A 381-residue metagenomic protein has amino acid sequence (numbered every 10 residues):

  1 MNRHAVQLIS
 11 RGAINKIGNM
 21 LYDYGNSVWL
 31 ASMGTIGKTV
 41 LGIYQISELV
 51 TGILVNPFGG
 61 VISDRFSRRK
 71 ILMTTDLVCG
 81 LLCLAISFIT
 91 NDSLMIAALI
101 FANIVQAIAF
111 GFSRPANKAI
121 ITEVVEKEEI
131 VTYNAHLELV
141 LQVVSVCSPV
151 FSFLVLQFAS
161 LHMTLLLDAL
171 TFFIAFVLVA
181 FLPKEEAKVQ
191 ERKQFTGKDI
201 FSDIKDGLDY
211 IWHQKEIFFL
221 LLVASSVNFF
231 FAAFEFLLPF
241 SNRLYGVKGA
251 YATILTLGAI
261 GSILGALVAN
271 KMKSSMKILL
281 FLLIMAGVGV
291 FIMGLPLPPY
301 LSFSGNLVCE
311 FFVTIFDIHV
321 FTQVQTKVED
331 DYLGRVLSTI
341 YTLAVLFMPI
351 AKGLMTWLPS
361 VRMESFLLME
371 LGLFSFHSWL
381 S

Functional and structural regions predicted by a protein language model:
M1-N2, E185-L221: Juxtamembrane intracellular "pre-TM" segments in multi-pass secondary transporters
Q7-Y24, Y44-V61, S67-L82, A98-L156 (+3 more regions): Substrate-agnostic recognition of the 12-TM MFS/MFS-like secondary transporter fold
A13, L161-M163, D203-L264: A single, central transmembrane helix in multi-pass transporters
S27-I36, T90, C147-L167, L244-Y245 (+1 more regions): Transmembrane alpha-helix termini and helix-breaking/packing motifs in multi-pass membrane transporters
N56-F58, R65, R69-I71, T75 (+1 more regions): C-terminal transmembrane bundle of multi-pass solute transporters/carriers
V78-I86, Q106, T171-A175, L283-V290 (+1 more regions): MFS 12-TM fold signature
F88-A102, G294-N306: Helix-loop junctions at membrane interfaces in 12-TM secondary transporters
A119, E123, L161, L165 (+2 more regions): Helix-loop junctions on the cytosolic side of multi-pass membrane transporters, especially the intracellular loop
